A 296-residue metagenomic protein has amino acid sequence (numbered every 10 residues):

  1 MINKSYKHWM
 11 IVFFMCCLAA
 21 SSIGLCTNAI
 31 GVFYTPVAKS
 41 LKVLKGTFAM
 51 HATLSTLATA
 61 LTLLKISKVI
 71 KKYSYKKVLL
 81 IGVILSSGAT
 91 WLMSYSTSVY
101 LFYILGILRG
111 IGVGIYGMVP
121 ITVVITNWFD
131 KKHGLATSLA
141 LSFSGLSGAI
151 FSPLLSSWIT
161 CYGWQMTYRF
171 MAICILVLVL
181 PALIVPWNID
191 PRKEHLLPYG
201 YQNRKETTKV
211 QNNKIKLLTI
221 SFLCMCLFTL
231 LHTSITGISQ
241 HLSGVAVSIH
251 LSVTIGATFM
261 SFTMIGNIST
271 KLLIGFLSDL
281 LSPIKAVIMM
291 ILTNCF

Functional and structural regions predicted by a protein language model:
M10-F48, T62-I66, F151-S152, L231-G244: Extracytoplasmic
A20, A89, Y100-Y116, L230: Hydrophobic core of transmembrane alpha-helices in multi-pass small-molecule transporters, especially MFS/SLC-type
T27-Y34, L217-I274: Extracytoplasmic gate region of multi-pass secondary transporters
T62-S74, T270-S282: Helix-to-loop junctions at the C-terminal end of transmembrane segments in multipass secondary transporters
K77-W91, K285-F296: Structural signature of the two symmetry-related core transmembrane helices
I107-S142: Cytoplasmic helix-loop-helix junction between adjacent transmembrane helices in 12-TM secondary transporters
L139-P191: Helix-loop-helix hairpin linking two adjacent transmembrane segments in secondary transporters
W187-Q211: Flexible cytoplasmic inter-helical loops of multi-pass small-molecule transporters
